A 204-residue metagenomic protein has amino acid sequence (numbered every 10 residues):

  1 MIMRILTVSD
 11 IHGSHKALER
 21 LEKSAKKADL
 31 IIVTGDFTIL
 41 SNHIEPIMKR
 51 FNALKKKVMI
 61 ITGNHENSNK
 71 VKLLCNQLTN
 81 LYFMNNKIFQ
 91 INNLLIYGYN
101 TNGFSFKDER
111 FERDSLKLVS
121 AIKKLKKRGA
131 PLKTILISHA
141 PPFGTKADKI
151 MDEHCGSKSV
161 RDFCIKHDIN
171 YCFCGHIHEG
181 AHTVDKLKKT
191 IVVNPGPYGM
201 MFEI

Functional and structural regions predicted by a protein language model:
I2, A17, I88-N93, E109-D114 (+2 more regions): Binuclear metal-dependent phosphoesterase catalytic core
V8-I91, P195-Y198: Core catalytic region of metal-dependent phosphoesterases/phosphodiesterases, especially metallo-beta-lactamase-like
D10, I31, D36, G63 (+6 more regions): Divalent metal-coordination and catalytic microenvironments
H12-A17, T38-H43, N64-K72, F104-K107 (+3 more regions): Active-site environment of divalent metal-dependent phosphoester hydrolases
G13, E66-G156: Conserved catalytic scaffold of divalent metal-dependent phosphoesterases
T38, F51, K55, H139-I177: Cap/insert and terminal regions of metallo-dependent hydrolase folds
K57-M59, Y82, K133-I135, N170-Y171 (+1 more regions): Proline-centered loop/turn at the N-terminus of a beta-strand
